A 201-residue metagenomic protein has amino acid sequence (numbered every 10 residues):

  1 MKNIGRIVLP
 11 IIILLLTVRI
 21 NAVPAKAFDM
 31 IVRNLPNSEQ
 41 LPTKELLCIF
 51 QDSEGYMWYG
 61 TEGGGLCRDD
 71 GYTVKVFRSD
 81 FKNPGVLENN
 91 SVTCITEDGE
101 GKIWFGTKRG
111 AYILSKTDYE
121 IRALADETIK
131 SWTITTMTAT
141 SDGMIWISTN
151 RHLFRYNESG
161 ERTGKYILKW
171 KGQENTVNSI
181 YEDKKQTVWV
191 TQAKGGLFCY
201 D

Functional and structural regions predicted by a protein language model:
M1-D201: Carboxylate-rich, polar loop motifs that coordinate divalent cations or form catalytic acidic clusters
